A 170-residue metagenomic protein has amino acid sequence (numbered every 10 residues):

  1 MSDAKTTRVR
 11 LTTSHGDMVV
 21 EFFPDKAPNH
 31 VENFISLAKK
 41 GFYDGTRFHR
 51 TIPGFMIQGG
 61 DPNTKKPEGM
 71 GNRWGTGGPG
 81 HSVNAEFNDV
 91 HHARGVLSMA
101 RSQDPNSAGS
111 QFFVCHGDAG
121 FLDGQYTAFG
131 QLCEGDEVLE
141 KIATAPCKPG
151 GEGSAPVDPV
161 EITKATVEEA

Functional and structural regions predicted by a protein language model:
M1-A170: Cyclophilin-like peptidyl-prolyl cis-trans isomerases
